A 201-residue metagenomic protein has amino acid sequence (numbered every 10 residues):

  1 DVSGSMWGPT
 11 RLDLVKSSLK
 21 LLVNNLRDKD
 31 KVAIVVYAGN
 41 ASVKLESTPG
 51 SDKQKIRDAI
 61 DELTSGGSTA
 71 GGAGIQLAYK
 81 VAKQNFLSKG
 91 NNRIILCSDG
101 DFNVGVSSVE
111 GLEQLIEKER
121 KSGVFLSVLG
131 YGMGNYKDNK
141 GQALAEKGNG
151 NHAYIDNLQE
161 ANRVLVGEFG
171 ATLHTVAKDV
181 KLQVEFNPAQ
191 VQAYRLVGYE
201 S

Functional and structural regions predicted by a protein language model:
V2-Q183, P188: Exposed acidic/Ser/Thr-rich ligand/metal-binding surfaces
D156, Q190-S201: Solvent-exposed beta-strand/loop surfaces of large extracellular or lumenal domains
